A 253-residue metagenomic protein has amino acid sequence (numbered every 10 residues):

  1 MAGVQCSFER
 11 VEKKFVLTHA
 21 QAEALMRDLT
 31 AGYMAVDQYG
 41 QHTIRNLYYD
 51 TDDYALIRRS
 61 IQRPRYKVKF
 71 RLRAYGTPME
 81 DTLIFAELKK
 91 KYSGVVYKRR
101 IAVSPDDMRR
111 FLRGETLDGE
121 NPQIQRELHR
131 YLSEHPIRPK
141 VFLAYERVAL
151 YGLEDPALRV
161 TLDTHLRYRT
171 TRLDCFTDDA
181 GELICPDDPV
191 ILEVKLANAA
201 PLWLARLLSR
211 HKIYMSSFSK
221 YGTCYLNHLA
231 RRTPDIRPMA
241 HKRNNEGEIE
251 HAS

Functional and structural regions predicted by a protein language model:
M1-S253: Phosphate-end processing signature that detects enzymes handling 5′-triphosphorylated RNA and polyphosphate
